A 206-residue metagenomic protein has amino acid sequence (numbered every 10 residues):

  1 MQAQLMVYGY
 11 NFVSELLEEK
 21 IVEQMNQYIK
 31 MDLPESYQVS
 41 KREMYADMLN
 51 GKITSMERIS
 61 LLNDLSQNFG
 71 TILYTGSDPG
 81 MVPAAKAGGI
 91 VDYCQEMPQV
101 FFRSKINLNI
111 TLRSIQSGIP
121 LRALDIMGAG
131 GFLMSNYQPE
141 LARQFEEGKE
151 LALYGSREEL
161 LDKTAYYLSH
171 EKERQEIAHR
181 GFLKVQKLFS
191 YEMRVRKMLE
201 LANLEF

Functional and structural regions predicted by a protein language model:
M1-I115, Q138-L141: Nucleotide-sugar donor-binding catalytic core of glycosyltransferases
K52, G76-F206: Catalytic binding pocket for nucleotide-activated donors in carbohydrate/polymer assembly enzymes
